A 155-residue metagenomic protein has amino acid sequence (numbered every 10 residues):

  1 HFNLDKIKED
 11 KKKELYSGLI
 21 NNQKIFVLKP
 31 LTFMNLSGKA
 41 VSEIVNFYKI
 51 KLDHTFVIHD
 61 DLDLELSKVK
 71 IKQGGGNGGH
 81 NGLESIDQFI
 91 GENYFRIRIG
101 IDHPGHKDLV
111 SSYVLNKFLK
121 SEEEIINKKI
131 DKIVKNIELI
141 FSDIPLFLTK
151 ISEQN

Functional and structural regions predicted by a protein language model:
H1-Q73, E84-F95, P104-L109, E124-N155: Nucleotide and nucleotide-moiety/phosphate-recognizing core
K70-G76, Y113-F118: Short glycine-enriched, charge-decorated loop/helix-capping segments at active-site entrances that position
G79-G82: Hydrophobic alpha-helical segments within soluble ligand-binding/sensing domains
L119-E123: Active-site oxyanion-binding pockets that recognize sulfate/phosphate
